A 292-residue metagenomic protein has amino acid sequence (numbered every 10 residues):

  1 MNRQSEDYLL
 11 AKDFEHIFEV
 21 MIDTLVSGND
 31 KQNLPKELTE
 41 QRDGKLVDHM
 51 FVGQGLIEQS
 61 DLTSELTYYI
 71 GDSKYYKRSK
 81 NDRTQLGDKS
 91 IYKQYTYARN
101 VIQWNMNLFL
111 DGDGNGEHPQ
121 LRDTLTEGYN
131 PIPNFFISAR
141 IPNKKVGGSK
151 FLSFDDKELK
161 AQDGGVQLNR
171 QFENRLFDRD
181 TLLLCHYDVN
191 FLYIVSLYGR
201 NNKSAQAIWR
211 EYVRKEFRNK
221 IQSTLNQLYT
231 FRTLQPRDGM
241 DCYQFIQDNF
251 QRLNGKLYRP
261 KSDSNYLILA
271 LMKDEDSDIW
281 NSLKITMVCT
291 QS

Functional and structural regions predicted by a protein language model:
N2-Q291: Catalytic core segments in nucleotide and nucleic-acid processing enzymes
